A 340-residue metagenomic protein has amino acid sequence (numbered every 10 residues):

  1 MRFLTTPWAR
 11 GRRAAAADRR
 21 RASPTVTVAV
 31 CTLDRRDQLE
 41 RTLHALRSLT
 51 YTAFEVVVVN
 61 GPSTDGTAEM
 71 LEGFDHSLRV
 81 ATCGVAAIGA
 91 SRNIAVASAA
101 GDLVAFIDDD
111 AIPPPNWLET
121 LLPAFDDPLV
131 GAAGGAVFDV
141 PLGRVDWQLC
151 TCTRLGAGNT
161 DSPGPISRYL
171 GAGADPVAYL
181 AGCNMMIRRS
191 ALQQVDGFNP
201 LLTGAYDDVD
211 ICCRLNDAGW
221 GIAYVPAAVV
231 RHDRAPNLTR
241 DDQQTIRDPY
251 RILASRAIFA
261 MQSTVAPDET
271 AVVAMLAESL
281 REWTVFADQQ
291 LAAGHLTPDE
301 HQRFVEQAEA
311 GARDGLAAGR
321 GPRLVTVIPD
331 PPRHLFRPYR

Functional and structural regions predicted by a protein language model:
M1-R47, R340: N-proximal low-complexity "stem/linker" segments adjacent to membrane-targeting elements
A45, T52, N60-E69, A111-I112: A conserved acidic beta->alpha catalytic loop
T82-A99, G171: Glycine-rich, basic loop-to-helix element that forms the pyrophosphate-binding segment of sugar-nucleotide handling
V104: Short aromatic/hydrophobic "clamp" motif used to bind/position activated sugar donors
P115-T153: Conserved donor NDP-sugar-binding/catalytic core segment of glycosyltransferases
T153-V177: Short, flexible, basic/aromatic active-site loop/helix in glycosyltransferases
Y179, C183-D196, L201-V229: A short, conserved alpha-helix in the catalytic core of glycosyltransferases
D268-R340: Non-catalytic, C-terminal membrane-associated alpha-helical segments of glycosyltransferases
